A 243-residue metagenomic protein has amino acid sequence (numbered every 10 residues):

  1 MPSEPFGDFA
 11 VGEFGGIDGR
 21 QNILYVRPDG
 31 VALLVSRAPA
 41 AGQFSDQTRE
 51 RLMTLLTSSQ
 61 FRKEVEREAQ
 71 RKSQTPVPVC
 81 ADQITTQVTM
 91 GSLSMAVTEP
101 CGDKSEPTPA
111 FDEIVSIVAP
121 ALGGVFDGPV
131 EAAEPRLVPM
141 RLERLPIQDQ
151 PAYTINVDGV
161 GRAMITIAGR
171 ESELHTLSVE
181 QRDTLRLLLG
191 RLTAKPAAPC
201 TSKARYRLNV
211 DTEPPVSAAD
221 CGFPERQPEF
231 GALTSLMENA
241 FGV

Functional and structural regions predicted by a protein language model:
M1-G16, Q47-T48, M53, E66-I147 (+3 more regions): Short, well-ordered, aromatic-rich surface patches in folded extracellular/luminal domains
G16-S36, Q150-I155: N-terminal secretory signal peptides
V26-P28, K104, N156-G159, L236: A short, surface-exposed beta-strand/turn
R27-A40, M95-E99, V160-E173, V216-S217: Acidic/histidine-rich, surface-exposed loop or edge segments in extracytoplasmic proteins
A41-S45: Conserved short "hinge" loops at termini or chain/domain junctions
M140, D149-I167: Flexible, glycine-rich surface segments
L188: Active-site bordering "gate/hinge" segments that shape substrate access to catalytic or cofactor-binding pockets
